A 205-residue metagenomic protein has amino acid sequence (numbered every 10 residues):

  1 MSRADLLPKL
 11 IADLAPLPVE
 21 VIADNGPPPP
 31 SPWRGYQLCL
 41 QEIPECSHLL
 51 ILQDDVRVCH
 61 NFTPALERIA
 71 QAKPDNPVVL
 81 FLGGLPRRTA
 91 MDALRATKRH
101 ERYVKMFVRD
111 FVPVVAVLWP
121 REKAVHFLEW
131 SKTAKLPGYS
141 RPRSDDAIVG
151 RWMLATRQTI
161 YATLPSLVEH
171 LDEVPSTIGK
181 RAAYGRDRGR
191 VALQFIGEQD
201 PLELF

Functional and structural regions predicted by a protein language model:
M1-L52, V56-F205: An acidic/histidine-cluster motif and surrounding catalytic segment that typifies divalent-metal-assisted enzyme active
